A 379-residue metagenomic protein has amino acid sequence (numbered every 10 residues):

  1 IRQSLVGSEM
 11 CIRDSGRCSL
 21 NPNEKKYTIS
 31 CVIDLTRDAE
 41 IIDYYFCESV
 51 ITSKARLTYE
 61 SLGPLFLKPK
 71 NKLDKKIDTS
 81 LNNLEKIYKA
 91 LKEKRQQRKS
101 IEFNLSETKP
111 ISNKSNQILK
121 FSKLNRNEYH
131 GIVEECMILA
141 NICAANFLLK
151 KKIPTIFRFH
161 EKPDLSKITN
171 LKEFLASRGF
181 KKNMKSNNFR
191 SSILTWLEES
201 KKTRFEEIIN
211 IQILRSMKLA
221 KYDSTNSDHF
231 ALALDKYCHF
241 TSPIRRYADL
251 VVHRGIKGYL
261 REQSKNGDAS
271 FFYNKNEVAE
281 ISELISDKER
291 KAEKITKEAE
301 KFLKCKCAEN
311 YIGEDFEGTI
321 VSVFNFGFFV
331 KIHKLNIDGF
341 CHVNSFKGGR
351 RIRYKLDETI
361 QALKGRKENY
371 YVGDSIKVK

Functional and structural regions predicted by a protein language model:
I1-G7: Positively charged, low-complexity/disordered segments
S8-T359, G373-K379: Electropositive polyanion-binding surfaces
G365-N369: Short, surface-exposed secondary-structure edge patches
